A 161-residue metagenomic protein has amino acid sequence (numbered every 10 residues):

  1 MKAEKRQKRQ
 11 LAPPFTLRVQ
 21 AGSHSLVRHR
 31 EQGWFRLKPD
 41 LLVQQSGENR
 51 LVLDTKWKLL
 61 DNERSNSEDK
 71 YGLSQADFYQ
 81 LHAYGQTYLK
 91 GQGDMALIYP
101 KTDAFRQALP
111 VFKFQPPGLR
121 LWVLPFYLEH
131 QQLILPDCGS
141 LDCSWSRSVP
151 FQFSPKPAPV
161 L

Functional and structural regions predicted by a protein language model:
M1-L161: Catalytic core segments in nucleotide and nucleic-acid processing enzymes
